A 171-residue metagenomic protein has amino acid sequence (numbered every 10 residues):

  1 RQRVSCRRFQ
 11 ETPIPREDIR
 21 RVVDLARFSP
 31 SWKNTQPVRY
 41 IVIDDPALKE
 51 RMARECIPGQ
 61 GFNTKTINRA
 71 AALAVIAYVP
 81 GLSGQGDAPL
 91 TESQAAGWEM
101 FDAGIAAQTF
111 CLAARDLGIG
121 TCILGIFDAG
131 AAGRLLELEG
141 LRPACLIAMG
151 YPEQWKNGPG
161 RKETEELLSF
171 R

Functional and structural regions predicted by a protein language model:
R1-T12: Generic N-terminal amphipathic, Lys/Arg-enriched alpha-helix
S5-C6, A144-R171: C-terminal helix-cap and adjacent tail motif
I19-D24: Short amphipathic alpha-helical segments
A26, A74, P80, Q85 (+2 more regions): Small-aliphatic-rich amphipathic alpha-helix that forms the alpha element of a beta-alpha
N34-A103: Glycine/small-residue-rich phosphate/adenosyl-binding loop
N68-A72, I119, E139-A144: Short coil/turn connectors at secondary-structure junctions
G133-E139, G158-P159: Short proline/glycine-enriched turn/loop segments at secondary-structure junctions
